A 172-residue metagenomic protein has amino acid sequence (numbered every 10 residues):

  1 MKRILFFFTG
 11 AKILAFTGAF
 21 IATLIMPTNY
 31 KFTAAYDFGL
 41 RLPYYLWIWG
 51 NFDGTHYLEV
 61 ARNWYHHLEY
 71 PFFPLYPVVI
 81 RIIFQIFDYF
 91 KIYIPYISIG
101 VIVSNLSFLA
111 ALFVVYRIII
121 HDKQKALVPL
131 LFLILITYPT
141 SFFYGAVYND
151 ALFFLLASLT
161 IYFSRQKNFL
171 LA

Functional and structural regions predicted by a protein language model:
M1-F38: Start-transfer (signal-anchor) and selected internal transmembrane alpha helices of multi-pass inner/ER membrane
T9, I13, P74, V78 (+4 more regions): Residue-level signature of the transmembrane alpha-helical core of multi-pass small-molecule transporters
A15, A19-T23, F84, L112-V115 (+4 more regions): Structural signal for membrane-spanning alpha-helices in multi-pass inner-membrane proteins, emphasizing helix cores
I48-I92: Short hydrophobic/aromatic helix or loop-helix immediately within or flanking a transmembrane segment in polytopic
P71-Y76, I80-F87, G100-V114, F153-L156: Transmembrane alpha-helices of multi-pass, membrane-embedded glycan-processing enzymes that use lipid-linked
K91-I99, V115-T137: Transmembrane-helix signature of polytopic, membrane-embedded enzymes that assemble or transfer cell-envelope glycans
L106-S107, K125, L130-S164: Multi-pass, polyprenyl lipid-linked donor-dependent membrane glycosyltransferases
R165-A172: Short hydrophobic alpha-helices at membrane interfaces in multi-pass membrane enzymes
